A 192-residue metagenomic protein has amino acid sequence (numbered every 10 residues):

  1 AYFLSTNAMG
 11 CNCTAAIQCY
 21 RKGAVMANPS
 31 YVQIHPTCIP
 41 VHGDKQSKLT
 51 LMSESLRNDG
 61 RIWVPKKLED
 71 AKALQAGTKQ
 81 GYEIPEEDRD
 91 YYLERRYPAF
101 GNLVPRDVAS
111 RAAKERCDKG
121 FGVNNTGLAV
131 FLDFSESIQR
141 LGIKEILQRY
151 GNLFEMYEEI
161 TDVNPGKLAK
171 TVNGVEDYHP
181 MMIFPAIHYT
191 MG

Functional and structural regions predicted by a protein language model:
Y2-G10, L49-T50, K144: Alpha-helix capping and helix-loop boundary segments enriched in small/acidic/polar residues
F3-T6, C13-V41: Glycine-rich phosphate/pyrophosphate-binding loops and their adjacent beta-strand/loop elements at enzyme active sites
N28-G192: Mobile, glycine/GP-rich and aromatic-enriched active-site lid/loop segments adjacent to catalytic centers
